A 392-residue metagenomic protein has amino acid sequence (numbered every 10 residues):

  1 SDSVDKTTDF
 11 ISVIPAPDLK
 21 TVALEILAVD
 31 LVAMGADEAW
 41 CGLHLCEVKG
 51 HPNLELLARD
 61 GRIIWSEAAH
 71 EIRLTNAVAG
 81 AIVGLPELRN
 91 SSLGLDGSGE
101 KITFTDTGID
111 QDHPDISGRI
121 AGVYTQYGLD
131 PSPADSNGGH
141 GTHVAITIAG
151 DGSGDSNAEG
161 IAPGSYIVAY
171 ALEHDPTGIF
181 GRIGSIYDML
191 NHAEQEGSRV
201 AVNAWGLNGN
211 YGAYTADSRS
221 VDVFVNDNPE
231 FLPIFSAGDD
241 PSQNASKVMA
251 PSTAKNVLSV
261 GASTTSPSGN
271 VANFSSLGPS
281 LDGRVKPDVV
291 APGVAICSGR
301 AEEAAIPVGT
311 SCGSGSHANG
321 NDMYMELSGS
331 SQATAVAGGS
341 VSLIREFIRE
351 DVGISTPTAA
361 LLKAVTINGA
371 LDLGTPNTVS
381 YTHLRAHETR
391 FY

Functional and structural regions predicted by a protein language model:
S1-T7, I11, P17-S91, K255: Autoinhibitory propeptides
S3-T7, D60, R89-Y124, D130-R182 (+8 more regions): Subtilisin-like serine protease catalytic core
V29, E55, T142-I146, D188-N191 (+7 more regions): Solvent-exposed, polar/charged alpha-helical surfaces in well-ordered, non-transmembrane soluble domains, broadly
V83, N137, S153, N208-A213 (+7 more regions): Active-site-adjacent substrate-recognition loops and nearby beta-strands within hydrolase catalytic domains
V202-A204, P233-G238: Active-site neighborhood of phospho(di)ester-bond hydrolases with catalytic His/Asp-centered motifs
L371: Contiguous mid-protein beta-loop-alpha structural module that forms a pocket-lining wall or clamp of enzyme active
T382-F391: Conserved small/polar residues in nucleotide/adenosyl-binding loops
